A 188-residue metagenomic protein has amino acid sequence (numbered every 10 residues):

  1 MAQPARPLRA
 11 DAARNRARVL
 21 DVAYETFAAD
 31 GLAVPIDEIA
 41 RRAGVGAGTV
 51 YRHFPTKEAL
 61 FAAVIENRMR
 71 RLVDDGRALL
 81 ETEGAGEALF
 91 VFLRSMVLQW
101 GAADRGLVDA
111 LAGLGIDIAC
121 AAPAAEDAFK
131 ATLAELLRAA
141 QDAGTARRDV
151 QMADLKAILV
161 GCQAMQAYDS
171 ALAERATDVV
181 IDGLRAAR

Functional and structural regions predicted by a protein language model:
M1-Q3, V91, K130-A131, E135-A146 (+1 more regions): C-terminal peripheral helix-coil segments that are non-catalytic and often amphipathic
M1-R42, A59-A62: Basic, helix-initiating cap at the start of DNA-binding domains
D21, R70, G86-G101, A131 (+1 more regions): Amphipathic alpha-helical segments that line or abut small-molecule/effector binding pockets and mediate allosteric
G31-L32, R52, R147: Helix-turn-helix/winged-helix DNA-binding modules
P35-I36, V73, R105-L111, T145 (+1 more regions): Short, hydrophobic secondary-structure boundary micro-motifs
G44-F54: Short hydrophobic/aromatic patch on the recognition helix
A63, D74-A102, I118-A121: Hydrophobic alpha-helical connector segments
S95-E135, V160-A167: Short secondary-structure transition hinges
